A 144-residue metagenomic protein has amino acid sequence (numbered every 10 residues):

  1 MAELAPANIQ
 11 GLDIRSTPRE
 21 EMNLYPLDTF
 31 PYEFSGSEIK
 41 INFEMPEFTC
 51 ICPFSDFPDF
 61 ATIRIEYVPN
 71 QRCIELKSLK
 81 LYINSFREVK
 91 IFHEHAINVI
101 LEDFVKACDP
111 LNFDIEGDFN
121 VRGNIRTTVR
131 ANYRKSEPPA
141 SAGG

Functional and structural regions predicted by a protein language model:
M1-E137, G144: N-terminal intrinsically disordered, cationic/polar leader segments that include organellar targeting peptides
